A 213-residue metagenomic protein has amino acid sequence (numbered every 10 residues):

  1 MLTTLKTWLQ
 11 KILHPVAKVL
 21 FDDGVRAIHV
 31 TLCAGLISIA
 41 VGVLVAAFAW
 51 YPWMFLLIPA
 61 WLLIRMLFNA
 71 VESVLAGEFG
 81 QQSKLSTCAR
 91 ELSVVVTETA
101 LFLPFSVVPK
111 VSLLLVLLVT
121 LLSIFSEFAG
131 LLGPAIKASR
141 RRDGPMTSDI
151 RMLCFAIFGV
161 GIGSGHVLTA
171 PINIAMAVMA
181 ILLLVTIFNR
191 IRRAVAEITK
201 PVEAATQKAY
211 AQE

Functional and structural regions predicted by a protein language model:
M1-A60, A100-E213: Hydrophobic alpha-helical transmembrane segments
C33, E72, F79, L85 (+1 more regions): Short glycine-rich loop/turn motifs that provide flexible caps or phosphate-binding loops at active sites
A46-G80: A glycine-rich, hydrophobic loop/mini-helix early in the fold
L63-M66, E91-V95, V119-T120, I181: Residue-level hotspots within the lipid-embedded alpha helices of multi-pass solute transporters
L67-L75, C88-V96, F125-F128, D149 (+1 more regions): Active-site His/Glu-centered metal-binding helix of metallohydrolases
V74-L113: Basic, amphipathic juxtamembrane/active-site segments that coordinate anionic phosphate or diphosphate groups
